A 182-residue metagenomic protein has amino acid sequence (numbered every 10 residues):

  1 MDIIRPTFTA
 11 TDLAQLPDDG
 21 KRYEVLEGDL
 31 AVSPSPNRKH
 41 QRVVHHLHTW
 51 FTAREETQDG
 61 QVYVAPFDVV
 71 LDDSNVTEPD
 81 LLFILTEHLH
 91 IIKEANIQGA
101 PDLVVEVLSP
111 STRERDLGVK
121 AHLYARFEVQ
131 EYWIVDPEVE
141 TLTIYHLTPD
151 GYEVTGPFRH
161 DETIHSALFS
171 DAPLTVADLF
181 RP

Functional and structural regions predicted by a protein language model:
M1-P182: Gly/Pro/Ser/Thr-rich low-complexity, intrinsically disordered segments predominantly at protein N-termini
